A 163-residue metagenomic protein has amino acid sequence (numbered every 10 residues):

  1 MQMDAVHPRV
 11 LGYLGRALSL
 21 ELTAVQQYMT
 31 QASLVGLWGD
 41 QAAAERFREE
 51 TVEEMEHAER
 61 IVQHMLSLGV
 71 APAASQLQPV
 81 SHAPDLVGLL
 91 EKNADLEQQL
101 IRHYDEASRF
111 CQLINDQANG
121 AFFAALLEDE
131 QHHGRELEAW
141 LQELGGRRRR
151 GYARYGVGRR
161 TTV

Functional and structural regions predicted by a protein language model:
M1-V163: Iron-associated oxidoreductase/ferritin-like identity signal
